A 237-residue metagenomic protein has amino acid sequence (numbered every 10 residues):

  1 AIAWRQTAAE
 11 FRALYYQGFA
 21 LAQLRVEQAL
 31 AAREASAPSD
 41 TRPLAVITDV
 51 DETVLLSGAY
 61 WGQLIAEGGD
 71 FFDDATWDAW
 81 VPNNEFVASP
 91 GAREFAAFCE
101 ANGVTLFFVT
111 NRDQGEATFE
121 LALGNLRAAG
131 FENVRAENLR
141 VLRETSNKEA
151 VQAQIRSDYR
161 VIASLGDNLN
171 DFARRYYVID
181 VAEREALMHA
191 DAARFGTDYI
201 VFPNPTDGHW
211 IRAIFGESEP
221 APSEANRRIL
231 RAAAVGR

Functional and structural regions predicted by a protein language model:
A1-T48, F215-R237: Non-catalytic pre-domain segments flanking phosphatase-related domains
W4-Y15, D78-F86, F108-Q114, V141-L142: Second-shell loop/turn segments in exported
E27, A31, Y60, A97-T105 (+2 more regions): Sec-exported extracytoplasmic/periplasmic mature domains
L30-P43, L106-N111, V134-L139: Surface-exposed patches in mature extracellular/periplasmic domains of secreted proteins
L44-S57, D167: Asp-based phosphoryl-transfer active-site loop
E52, A92-L126, D167: Substrate-recognition element of Asp-dependent hydrolases with the DxDx(T/V) motif
G62-N83: A solvent-exposed, charged loop/short amphipathic helix patch at secondary-structure junctions
D113-R237: C-terminal cap/substrate-recognition subdomain and adjoining C-terminal extension of metal-dependent phosphatase-like
